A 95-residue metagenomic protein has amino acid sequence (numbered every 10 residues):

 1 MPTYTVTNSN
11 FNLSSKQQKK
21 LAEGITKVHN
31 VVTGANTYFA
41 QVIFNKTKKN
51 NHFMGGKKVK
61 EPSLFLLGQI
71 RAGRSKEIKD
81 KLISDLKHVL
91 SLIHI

Functional and structural regions predicted by a protein language model:
P2-S9, S63-I70: Short, hydrophobic beta-strand segments
Y4-A22, K27, V31-V32: Long, hydrophobic N-terminal alpha-helical segment
T7, I43-N45: Solvent-exposed beta-strand sheet faces enriched in polar/charged residues
F11, K46-N51: Short, internal active-site loops enriched in acidic
N36-I43: Short beta-strand elements
N50-S63: Intrinsic, low-complexity N-terminal interaction/targeting segments
L66-S91: Mid-chain, well-packed structural core segment of small domains
I93-I95: Conserved small/polar residues in nucleotide/adenosyl-binding loops
